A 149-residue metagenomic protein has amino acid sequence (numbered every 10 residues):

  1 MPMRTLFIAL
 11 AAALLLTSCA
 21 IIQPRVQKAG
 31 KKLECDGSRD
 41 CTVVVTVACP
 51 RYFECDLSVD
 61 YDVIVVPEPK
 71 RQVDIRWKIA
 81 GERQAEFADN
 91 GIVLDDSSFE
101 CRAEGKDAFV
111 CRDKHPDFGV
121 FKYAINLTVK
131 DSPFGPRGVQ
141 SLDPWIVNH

Functional and structural regions predicted by a protein language model:
M1-L6: Positively charged n-region of N-terminal signal peptides that target proteins for export
I8-L16: Hydrophobic helical h-region of N-terminal Sec-dependent signal peptides in bacterial secretory/periplasmic proteins
P24-K32: Short, low-complexity, disordered segments immediately C-terminal to signal peptides in bacterial exported proteins
K31-R71: N-terminal edge beta-strand
V65-R83: Beta-strand cores of secreted/periplasmic/IMS beta-sandwich domains, seen most often in copper-related folds
R83-S98: Change to "...patches in solvent-exposed regions of secreted, membrane-anchored, or virion-exposed structural
R102-H149: Extracellular/periplasmic metallocenter environments
